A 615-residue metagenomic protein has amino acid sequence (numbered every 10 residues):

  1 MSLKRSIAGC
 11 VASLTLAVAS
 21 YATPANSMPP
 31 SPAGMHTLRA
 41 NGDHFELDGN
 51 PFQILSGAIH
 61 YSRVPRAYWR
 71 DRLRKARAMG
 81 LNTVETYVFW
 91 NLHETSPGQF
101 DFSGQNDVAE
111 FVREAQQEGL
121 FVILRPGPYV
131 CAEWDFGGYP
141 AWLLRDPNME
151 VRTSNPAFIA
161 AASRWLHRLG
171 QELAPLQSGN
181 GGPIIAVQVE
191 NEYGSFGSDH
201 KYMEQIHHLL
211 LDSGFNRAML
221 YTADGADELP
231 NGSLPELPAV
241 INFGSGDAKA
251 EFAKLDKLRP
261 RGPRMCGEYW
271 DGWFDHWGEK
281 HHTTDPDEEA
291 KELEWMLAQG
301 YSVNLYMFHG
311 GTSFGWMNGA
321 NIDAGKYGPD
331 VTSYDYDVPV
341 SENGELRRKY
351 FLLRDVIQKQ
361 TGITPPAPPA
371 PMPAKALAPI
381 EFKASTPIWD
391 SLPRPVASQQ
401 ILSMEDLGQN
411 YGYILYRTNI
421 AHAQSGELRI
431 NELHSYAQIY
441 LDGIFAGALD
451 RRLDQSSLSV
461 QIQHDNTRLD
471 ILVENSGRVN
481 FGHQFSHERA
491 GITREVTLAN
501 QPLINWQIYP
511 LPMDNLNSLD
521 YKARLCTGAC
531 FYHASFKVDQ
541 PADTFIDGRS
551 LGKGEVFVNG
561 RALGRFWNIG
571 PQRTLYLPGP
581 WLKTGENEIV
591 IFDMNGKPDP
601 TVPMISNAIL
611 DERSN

Functional and structural regions predicted by a protein language model:
A25-T83, R113: N-terminal carbohydrate-binding accessory modules
I54-P65, W90-D107, L144-R164, Q188-D199 (+3 more regions): The substrate-binding groove and active-site-proximal loops of carbohydrate-active enzymes, especially glycoside
W69-D135, H207-D212: Aromatic-lined substrate-binding rim segments of carbohydrate-active enzymes
G98-N106, Q117, G127-T153, M203-H208 (+2 more regions): Aromatic- and acidic-residue-enriched segments that line the glycan-binding/catalytic groove of carbohydrate-active
D107-L124, P147-I184: An active-site-proximal structural segment forming one wall of the substrate-binding cleft that immediately precedes
F158-L234: Active-site neighborhood of glycoside hydrolase catalytic domains
D212-S213, R217, S245-S341, E345 (+1 more regions): Catalytic-core region of carbohydrate-active enzymes that cleave or remodel glycosidic bonds
G426-Y440, L469, F536-N559, F566-W567 (+1 more regions): Aromatic-lined ligand-binding clefts that engage carbohydrates, nucleic acids, or primary amines
